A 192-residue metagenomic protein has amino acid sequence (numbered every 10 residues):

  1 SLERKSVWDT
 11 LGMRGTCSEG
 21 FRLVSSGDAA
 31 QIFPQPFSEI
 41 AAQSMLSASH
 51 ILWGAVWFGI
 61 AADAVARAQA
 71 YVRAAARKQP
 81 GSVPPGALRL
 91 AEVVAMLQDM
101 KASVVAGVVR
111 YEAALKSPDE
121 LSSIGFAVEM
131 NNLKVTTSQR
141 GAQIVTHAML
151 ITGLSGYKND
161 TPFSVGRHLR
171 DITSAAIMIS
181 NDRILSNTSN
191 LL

Functional and structural regions predicted by a protein language model:
S1-E3: A short core secondary-structure module
W8-Q98: Glycine-rich beta->alpha junctions and the first turn(s) of the following alpha-helix
L52, V135-V145, L154: Structured catalytic cores of enzymes that bind and process phosphorylated ligands/cofactors
G54, L90-V93, F126, M130 (+1 more regions): Hydrophobic packing residues in well-ordered alpha-helices of helical domains and bundles
G59, A91-Q98, N131, V135-A142 (+2 more regions): Generic structural signal for well-ordered, non-transmembrane alpha-helical segments in soluble/cytosolic regions
A66, A70-R73, A102-V105, V109 (+3 more regions): Charged/polar positions within long, soluble alpha-helices
D99-T136, M149-N159: C-terminal helix-coil-helix/basic helical segment that borders enzyme active sites and/or dimer interfaces and provides
L154-L192: Glycine-rich phosphate/cofactor-binding loops in nucleotide/flavin-utilizing enzymes
